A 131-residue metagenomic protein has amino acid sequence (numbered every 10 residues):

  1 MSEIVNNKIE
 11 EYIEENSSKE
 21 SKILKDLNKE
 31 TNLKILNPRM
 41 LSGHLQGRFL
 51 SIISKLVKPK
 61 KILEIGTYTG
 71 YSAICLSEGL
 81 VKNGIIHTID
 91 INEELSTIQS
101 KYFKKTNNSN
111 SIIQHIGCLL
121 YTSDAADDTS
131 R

Functional and structural regions predicted by a protein language model:
M1-S123: A short alpha-helical cap/connector motif
Y121-R131: Single conserved hydrophobic/aromatic residue that forms the stacking wall/gate of nucleotide- or nucleobase-binding
